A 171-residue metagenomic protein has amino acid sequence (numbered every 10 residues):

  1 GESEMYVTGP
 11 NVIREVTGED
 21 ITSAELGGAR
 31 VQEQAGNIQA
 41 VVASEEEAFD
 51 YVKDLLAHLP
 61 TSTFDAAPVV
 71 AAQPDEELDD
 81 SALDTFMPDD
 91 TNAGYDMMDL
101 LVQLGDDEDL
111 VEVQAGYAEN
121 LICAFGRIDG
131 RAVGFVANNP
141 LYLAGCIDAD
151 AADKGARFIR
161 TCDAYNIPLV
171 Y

Functional and structural regions predicted by a protein language model:
G1-E2, A72-Q73, G130-R131: Short hydrophobic/aromatic-rich motifs at helix boundaries and adjacent loops
G1-F64: Conserved catalytic cores of soluble enzyme domains, especially glycine-rich substrate-binding beta-alpha loops
G9-I21, A57-A67, Q114-A124, G155-A164: Phosphate-binding glycine-rich loops and adjacent basic patches that engage nucleotide phosphates, nucleic-acid
G9-P10, A29-G36, D75-L83, G134-N139: Short acidic (Asp/Glu) and glycine-rich catalytic loops that position anionic groups and cofactors
G28-R30, A71-P74, A164-P168: Short C-terminal domain-edge/linker segments immediately following a structured domain
A40-V41, D90, A144: Glycine- and other small-residue-rich loops at beta-strand/loop junctions that grip anionic moieties
S44-L101: Terminal amphipathic helices with adjacent charged low-complexity linkers/tails
A93-Y171: Non-catalytic terminal/interface segments that mediate subunit docking, oligomerization, and allosteric communication
